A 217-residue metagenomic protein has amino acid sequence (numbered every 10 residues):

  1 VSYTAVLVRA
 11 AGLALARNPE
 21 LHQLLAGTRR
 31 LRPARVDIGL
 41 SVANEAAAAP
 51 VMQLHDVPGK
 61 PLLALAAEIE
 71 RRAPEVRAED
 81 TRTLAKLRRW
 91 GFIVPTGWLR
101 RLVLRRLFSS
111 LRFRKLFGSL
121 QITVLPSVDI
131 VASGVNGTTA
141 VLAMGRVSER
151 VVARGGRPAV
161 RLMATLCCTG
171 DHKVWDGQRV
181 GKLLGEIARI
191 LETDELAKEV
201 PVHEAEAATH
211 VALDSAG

Functional and structural regions predicted by a protein language model:
V1-G217: C-terminal catalytic/motor cores of large multi-domain enzyme assemblies
